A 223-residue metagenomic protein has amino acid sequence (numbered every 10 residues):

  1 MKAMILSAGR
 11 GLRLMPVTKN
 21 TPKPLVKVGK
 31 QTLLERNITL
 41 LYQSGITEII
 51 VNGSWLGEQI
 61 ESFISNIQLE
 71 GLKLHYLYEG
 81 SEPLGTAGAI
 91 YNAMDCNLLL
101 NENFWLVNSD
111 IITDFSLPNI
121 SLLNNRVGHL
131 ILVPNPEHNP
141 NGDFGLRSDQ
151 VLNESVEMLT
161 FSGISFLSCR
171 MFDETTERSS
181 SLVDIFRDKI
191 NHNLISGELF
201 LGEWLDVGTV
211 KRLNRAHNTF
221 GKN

Functional and structural regions predicted by a protein language model:
M1-I60: N-terminal glycine-rich phosphate-binding loop and ensuing alpha1 helix
K2, T47-I49, K73, N103 (+2 more regions): Residues at the starts of beta-strands that form the adenosine-phosphate
G29, W55, S81, G202 (+1 more regions): Short beta->alpha linker loops
R36, L40, Q59, A89-N92 (+5 more regions): Alpha-helical elements of Rossmann-like donor-binding domains used by nucleotide-donor carbohydrate transfer enzymes
S54, L77-E79, I131, E154 (+1 more regions): Conserved beta-strand termini and adjacent loop/short-helix elements that scaffold enzyme active sites in alpha/beta
N66-G142, L146-S148: Conserved beta-loop-beta/alpha segment of the NTase-like Rossmann-fold superfamily that binds/positions NTPs
W105, I112, P118-L122, N135-H138 (+1 more regions): Catalytic-core segments of class I nucleotidyltransferases/pyrophosphorylases that form NMP-activated intermediates
